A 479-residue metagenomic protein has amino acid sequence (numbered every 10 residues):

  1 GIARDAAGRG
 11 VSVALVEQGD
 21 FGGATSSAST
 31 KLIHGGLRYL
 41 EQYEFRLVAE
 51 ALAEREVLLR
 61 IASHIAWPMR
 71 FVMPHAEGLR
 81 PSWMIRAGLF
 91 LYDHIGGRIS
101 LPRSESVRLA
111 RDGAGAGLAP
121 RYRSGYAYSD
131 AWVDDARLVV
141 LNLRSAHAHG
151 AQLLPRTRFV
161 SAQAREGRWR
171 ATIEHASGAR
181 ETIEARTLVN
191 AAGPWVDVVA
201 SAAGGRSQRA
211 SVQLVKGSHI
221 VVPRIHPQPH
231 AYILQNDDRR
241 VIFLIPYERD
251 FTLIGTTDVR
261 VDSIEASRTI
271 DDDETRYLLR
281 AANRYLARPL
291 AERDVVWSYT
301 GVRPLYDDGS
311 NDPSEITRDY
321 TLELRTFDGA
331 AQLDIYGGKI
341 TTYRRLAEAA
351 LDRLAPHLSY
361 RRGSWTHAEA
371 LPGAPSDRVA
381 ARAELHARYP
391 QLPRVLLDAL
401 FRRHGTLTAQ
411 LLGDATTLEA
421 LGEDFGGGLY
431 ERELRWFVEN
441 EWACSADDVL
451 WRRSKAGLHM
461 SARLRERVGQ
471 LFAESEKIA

Functional and structural regions predicted by a protein language model:
D5-S29: Glycine-rich FAD pyrophosphate-binding loop
A7, L52, H147: Anion (oxyanion) recognition and catalysis
K31-A114: Dinucleotide-binding Rossmann-like beta1-alpha1 core, especially the glycine-rich loop that anchors the ADP
Y92-R144, Q152: Short linear elements at protein peripheries
Y122, S129, D135-L138, S145 (+3 more regions): C-terminal catalytic lobe of FAD-dependent flavoproteins
Y126-T187, R345: Helical element adjacent to the flavin cofactor pocket in flavoenzyme catalytic cores
I183-G193, A282: Short hydrophobic core segments
N190-R206, E348: Flavin (primarily FAD) binding-site architecture
